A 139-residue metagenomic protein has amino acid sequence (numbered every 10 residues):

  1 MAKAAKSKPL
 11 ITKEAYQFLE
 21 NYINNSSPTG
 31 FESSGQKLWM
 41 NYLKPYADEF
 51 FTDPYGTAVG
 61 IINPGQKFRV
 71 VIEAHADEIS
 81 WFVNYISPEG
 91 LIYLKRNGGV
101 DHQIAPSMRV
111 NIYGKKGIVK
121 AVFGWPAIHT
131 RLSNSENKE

Functional and structural regions predicted by a protein language model:
M1-E139: N-terminal hydrophobic/helix-forming segments and targeting peptides
